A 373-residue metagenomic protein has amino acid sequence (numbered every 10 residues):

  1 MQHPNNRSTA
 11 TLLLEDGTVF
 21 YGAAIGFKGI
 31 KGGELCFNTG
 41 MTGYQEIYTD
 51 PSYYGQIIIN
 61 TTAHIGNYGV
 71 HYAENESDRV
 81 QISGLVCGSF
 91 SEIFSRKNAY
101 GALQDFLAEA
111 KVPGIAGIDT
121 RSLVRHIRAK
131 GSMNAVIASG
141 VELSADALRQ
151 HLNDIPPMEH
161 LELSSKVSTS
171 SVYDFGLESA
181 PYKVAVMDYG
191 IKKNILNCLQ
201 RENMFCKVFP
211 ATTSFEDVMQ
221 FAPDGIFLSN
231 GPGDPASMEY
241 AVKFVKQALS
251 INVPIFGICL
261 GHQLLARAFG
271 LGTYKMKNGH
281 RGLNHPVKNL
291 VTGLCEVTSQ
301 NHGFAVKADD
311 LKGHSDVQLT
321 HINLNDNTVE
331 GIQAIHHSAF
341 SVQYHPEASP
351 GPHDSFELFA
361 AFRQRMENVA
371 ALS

Functional and structural regions predicted by a protein language model:
M1-E202, K207-T212, E216, Q220-F221 (+3 more regions): RNA-binding accessory domains that recognize and position tRNA/RNA substrates
P113, K183, P254-F256, G272 (+1 more regions): Proline-centered loop/turn at the N-terminus of a beta-strand
D119, C259, H302, H345: Active-site glycine-centered loops adjacent to acidic/histidine catalytic or metal-binding residues that shape
E178-V184, T292-C295, A334-A339: Beta-strand-turn-beta hairpins that frame and shape the catalytic cleft of phosphate-ester-processing enzymes
P181-A185, F205, P254, V297 (+1 more regions): Residues that mark the start of a beta-strand
K183-D188, T298-S299, F340-Y344: Active-site-proximal beta-strand elements of phosphoester/diester hydrolases
D224-G225, S229-V297, G303-A308, G351-V369: Cysteine-nucleophile active-site neighborhood
L294-H337, S373: Catalytic beta-strand/loop cores that center a nucleophilic Ser/Cys/Thr and support acyl-enzyme chemistry
